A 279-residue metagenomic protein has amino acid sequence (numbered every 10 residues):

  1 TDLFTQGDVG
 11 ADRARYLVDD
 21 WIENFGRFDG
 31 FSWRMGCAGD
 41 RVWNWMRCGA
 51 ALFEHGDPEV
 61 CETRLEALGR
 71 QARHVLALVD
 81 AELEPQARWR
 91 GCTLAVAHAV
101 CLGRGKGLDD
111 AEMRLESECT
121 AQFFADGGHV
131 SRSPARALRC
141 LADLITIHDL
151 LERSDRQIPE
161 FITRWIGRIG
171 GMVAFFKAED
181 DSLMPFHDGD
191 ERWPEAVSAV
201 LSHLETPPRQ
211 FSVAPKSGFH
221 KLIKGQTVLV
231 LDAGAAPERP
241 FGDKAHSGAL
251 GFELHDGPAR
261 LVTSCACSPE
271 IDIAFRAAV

Functional and structural regions predicted by a protein language model:
T1, G107, E112, G248 (+2 more regions): Intrinsic structural disorder
T1-T163: Aromatic-lined, polymer-binding surfaces characteristic of secreted/periplasmic polysaccharide-degrading enzymes
W33, A38, G242, H246 (+1 more regions): Short alpha-helix boundary/capping segments
V96, F124-E270: Carbohydrate-active enzyme catalytic cores, enriched for enzymes that act on polyanionic acidic polysaccharides
S268-V279: Conserved active-site neighborhood of enzyme catalytic/cofactor-binding cores
